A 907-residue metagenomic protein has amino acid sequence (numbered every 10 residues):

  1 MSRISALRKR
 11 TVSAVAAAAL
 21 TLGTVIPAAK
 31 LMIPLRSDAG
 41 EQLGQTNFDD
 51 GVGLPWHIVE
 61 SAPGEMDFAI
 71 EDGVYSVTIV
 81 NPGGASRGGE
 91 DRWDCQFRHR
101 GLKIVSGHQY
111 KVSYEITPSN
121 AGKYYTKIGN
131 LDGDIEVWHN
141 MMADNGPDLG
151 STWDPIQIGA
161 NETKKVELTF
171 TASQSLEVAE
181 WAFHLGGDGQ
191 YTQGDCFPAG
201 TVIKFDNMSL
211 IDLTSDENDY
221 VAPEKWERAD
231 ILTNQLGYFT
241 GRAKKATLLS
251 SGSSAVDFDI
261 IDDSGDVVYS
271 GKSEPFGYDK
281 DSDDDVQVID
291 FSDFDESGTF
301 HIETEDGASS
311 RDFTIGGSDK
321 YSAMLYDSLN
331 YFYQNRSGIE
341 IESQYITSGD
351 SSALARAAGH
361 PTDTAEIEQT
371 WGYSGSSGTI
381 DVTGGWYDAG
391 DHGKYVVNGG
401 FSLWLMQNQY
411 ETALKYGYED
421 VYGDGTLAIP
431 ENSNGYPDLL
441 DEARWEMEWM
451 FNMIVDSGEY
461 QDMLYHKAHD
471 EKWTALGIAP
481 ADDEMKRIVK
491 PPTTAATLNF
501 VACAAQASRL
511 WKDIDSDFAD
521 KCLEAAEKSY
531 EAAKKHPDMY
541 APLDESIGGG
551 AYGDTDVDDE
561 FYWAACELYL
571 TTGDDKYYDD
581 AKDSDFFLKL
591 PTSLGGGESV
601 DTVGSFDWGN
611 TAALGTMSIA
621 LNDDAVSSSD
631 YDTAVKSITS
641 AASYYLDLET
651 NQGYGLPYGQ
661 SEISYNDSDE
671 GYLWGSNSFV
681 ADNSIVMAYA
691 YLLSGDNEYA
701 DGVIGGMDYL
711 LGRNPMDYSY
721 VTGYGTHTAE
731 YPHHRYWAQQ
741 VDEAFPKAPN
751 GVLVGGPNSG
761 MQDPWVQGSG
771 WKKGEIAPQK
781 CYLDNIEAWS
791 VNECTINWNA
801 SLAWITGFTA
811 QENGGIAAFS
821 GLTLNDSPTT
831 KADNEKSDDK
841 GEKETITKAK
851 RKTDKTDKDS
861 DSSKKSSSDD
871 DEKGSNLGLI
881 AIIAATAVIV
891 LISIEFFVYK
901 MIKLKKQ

Functional and structural regions predicted by a protein language model:
L22-E41, S867-L877, F897-I902: Sec-dependent signal peptide cleavage junction
G40-E217: Extracellular and organelle-lumenal recognition/adhesion modules and their flexible linkers in secreted
S215-I231, S310-S348: Low-complexity, Pro/Ser/Thr- and charge-rich linker/hinge segments at domain boundaries
Q235-G307, D319, N330-W404, N408-Q409 (+6 more regions): Aromatic (Trp/Tyr) and acidic
G425-G435: Acidic, glycine-anchored loop motifs typical of Ca2+
P437-Y460: Carboxylate/His-rich catalytic cores and anion/metal-binding grooves
G821-S875: C-terminal low-complexity, Ser/Thr- and acidic/Pro-rich disordered "stalk" regions positioned immediately N-terminal
V890-Q907: C-terminal membrane-anchoring or membrane-association module
